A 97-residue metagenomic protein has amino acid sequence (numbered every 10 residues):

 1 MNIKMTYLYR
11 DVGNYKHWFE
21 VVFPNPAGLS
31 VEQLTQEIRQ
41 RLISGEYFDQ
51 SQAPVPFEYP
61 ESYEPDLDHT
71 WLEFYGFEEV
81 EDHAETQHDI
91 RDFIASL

Functional and structural regions predicted by a protein language model:
M1-P24: Short, extreme N-terminal segment that most often corresponds to the first beta-strand
V22-E32: Short secondary-structure subsegments characteristic of cysteine-rich extracellular domains
S30-L97: Acidic, low-complexity intrinsically disordered segments
